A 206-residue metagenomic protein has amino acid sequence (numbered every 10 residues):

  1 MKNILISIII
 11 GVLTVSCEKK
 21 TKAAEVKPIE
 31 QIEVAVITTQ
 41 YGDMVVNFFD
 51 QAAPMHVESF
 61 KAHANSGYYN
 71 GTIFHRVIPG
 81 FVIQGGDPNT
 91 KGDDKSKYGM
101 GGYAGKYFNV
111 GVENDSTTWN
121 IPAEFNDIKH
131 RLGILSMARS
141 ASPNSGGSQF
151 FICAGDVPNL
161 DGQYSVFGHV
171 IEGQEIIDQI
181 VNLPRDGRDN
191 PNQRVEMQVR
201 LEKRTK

Functional and structural regions predicted by a protein language model:
I4-L13: Sec-dependent N-terminal signal peptides
C17-K206: Cyclophilin-like peptidyl-prolyl cis-trans isomerases
